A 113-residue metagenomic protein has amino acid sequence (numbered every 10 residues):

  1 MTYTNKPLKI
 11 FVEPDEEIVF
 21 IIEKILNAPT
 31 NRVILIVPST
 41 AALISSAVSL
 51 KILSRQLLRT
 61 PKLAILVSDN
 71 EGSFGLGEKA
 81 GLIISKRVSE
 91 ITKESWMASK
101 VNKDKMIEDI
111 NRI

Functional and structural regions predicted by a protein language model:
M1-I113: Cytosolic/nucleoplasmic/matrix-facing N-terminal domains/tails of membrane-anchored or organelle-targeted proteins
